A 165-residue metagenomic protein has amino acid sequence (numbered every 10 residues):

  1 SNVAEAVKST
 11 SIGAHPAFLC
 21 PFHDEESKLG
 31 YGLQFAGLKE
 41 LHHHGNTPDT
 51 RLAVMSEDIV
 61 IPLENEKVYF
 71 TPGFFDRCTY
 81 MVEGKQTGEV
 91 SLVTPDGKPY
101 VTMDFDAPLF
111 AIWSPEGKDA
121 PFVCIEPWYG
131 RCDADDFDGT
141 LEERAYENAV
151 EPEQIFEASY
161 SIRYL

Functional and structural regions predicted by a protein language model:
S1-A4, S114, Y164: Asparagine-centered strand-capping/turn motif at beta-strand->loop junctions
S1-A4, S9, G13: Internal, conserved structured core segments that host functional sites
V7-S9, A17-F105: Active-site/ligand-binding surface loops and adjacent short beta/alpha elements that line catalytic pockets across
H15, I125, E153: A residue-level signal for conserved active-site and pocket-lining positions in enzyme catalytic cores
G32, E89-S91, C124, E157-S161: Beta-strand secondary-structure signal
V93-C132: Glycine-rich active-site loops that engage anionic ligands at enzyme catalytic sites
D135-E143: Short, structured beta-strand/loop micro-motifs enriched in basic residues and often containing a Trp
N148-L165: Short Pro-Gly-centered flexible turn/kink motifs
